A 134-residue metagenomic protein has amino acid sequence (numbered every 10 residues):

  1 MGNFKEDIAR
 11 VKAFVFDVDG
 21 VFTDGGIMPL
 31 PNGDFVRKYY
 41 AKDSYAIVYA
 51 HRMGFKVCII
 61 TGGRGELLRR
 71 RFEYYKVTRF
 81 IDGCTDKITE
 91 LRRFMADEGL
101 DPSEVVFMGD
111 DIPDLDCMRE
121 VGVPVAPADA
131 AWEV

Functional and structural regions predicted by a protein language model:
M1-F16: Non-catalytic pre-domain segments flanking phosphatase-related domains
F14, V57, F80, P124-A126: Short, well-ordered beta-strand core segments
F22-R52, G62: A positional/architectural concept
I47-R71, I81-D82, M118: Substrate-recognition element of Asp-dependent hydrolases with the DxDx(T/V) motif
M53-C58, D97-V105, G122-P124: Short beta-strand/loop segments at the ligand-binding rim of alpha/beta enzyme cores
G83-I88, D129-W132: Short, acidic/turn-prone active-site loops that include or flank metal/cofactor- and phosphate-binding residues
I88-L115: Conserved Lys-Pro-Asp/Glu-containing loop-to-beta segment of HAD-superfamily phosphomonoesterases, centered on
V106-V134: Acidic, Mg2+-coordinating phosphoryl-transfer loop and its flanking beta/alpha structural elements, shared across
